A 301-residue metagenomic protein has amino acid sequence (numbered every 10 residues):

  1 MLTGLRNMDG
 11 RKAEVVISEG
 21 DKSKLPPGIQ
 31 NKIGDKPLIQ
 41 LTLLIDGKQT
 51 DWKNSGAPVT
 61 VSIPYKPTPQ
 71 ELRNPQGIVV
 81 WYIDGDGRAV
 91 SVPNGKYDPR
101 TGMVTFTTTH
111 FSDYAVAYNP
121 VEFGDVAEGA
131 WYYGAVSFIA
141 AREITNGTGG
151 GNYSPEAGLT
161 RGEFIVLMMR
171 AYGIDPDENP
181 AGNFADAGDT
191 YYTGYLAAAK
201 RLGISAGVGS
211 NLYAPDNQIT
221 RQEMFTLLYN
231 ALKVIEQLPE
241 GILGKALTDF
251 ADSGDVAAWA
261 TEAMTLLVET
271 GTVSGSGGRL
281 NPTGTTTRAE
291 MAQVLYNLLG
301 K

Functional and structural regions predicted by a protein language model:
M1-V90, T107-T109: Long, contiguous ectodomains of secretory-pathway proteins
P75, V92-K96, T107-Y133, N146-G162 (+5 more regions): Feature responds to low-complexity, polar/acidic, surface-exposed segments characteristic of secreted/exported proteins
V80, W259-E269: C-terminal, surface-exposed recognition/capping segments
G85-D86, P93, P99-R100, E269: Short, ordered coil/turn segments that flank beta-strands lining enzyme active or ligand-binding pockets
G102-V104: Short strand-edge motifs at loop-to-beta-strand transitions and within beta-strands of extracellular beta-rich domains
A135-I139, F164-M168, A199, M264-L267: A short amphipathic alpha-helical interaction element
